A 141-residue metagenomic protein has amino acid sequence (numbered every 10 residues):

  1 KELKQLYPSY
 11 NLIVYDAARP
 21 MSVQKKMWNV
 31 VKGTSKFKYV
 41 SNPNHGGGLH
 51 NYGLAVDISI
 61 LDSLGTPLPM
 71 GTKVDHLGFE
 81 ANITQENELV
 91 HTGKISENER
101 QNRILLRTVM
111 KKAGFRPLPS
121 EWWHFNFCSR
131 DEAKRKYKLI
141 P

Functional and structural regions predicted by a protein language model:
K1-P141: Cell-envelope/glycan interface and biosynthesis
